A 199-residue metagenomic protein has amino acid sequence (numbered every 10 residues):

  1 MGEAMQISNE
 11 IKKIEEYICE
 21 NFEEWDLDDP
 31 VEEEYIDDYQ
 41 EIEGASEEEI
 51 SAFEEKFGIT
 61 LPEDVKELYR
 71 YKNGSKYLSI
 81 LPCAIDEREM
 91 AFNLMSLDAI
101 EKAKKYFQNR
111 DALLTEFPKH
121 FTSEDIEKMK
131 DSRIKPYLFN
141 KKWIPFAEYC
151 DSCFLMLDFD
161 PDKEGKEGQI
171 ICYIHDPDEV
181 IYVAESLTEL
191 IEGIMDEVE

Functional and structural regions predicted by a protein language model:
G2-E148: A surface-exposed partner-binding patch
Y71, A147-Y149, D160, Y173-H175 (+1 more regions): Structured loops at beta-to-helix junctions and adjacent beta-edge loops in soluble globular domains
N73-S79, C153-L155, V180: Short catalytic/ligand-binding loop motif for oxyanion handling, primarily in non-cytosolic enzymes, centered on
F92, E124, L157-P161, P177 (+1 more regions): Intrinsic-disorder/low-complexity regions
L138, Y149, E179-V183: Short amphipathic alpha-helical interaction segments
C153-K166, I171-I174: Low-complexity, glycine/alanine/valine/leucine- and proline-rich hydrophobic stretches
I174-M195: A recognition module on extended beta-rich or small alphabeta surfaces enriched in W/G with H and D/E
